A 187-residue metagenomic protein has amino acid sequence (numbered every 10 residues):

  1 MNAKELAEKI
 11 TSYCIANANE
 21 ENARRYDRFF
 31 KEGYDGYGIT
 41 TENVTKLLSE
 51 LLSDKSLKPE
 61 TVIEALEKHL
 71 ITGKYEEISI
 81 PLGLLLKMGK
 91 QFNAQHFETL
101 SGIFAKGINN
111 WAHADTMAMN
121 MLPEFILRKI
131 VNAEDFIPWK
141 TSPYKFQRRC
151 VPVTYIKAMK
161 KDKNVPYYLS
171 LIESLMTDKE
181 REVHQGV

Functional and structural regions predicted by a protein language model:
M1-G186: Alpha-helical scaffold domains
